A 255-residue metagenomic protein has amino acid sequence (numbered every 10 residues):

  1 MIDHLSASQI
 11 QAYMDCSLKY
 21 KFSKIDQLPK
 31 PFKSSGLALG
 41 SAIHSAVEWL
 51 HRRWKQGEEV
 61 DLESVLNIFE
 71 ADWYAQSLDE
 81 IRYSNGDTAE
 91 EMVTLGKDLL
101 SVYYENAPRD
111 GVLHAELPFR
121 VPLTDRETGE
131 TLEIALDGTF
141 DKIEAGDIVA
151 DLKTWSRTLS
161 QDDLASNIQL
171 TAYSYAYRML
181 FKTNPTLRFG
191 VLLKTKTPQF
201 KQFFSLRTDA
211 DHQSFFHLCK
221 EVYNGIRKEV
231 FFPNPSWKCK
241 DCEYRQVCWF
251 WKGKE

Functional and structural regions predicted by a protein language model:
M1-D15, L132-I143, T208-Q213: An acidic intrinsically disordered interaction segment
H4-L5, T124, S160-D163, A176-E255: Metal-dependent nuclease catalytic regions and adjoining charged, substrate-binding loops involved in nucleic-acid end
Q11, D15-K55, V93, E116-L117 (+1 more regions): Nuclease catalytic cores
C16-S23, I143-D151, F216: Active-site-adjacent bridging/hinge elements
K24, D151-T154, F189-V191: Residue-level recognition of conserved beta-strand positions in structured domain cores
S35, L39, M92, G146 (+2 more regions): Hydrophobic (often cysteine-bearing) scaffold residues that line and stabilize catalytic clefts of nucleotide/cofactor
A46-R126: A non-catalytic, helix-rich entry segment at domain boundaries
E116-Y175, M179-L180: Non-catalytic protein-protein interaction segments used by genome-maintenance enzymes to assemble and couple activities
